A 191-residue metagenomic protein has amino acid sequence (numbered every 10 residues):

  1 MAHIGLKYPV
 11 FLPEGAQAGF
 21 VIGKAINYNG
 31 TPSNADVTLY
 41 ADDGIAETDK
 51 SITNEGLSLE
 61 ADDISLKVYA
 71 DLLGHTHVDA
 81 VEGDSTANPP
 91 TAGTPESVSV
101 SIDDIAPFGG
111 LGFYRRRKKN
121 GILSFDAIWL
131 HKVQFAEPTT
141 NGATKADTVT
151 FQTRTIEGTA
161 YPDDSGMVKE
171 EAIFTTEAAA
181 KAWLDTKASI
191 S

Functional and structural regions predicted by a protein language model:
M1-H75, Q134-T150: Solvent-exposed edge beta-strands and adjacent loop segments that serve as assembly or binding interfaces
I4-L6, P95, V100-I102, K169-F174 (+1 more regions): Hydrophobic transmembrane signal anchors and adjacent membrane-proximal interface regions, especially in viral
G19-I26, F125-K132, E170-F174: Short amphipathic beta-strand/extended segments with alternating polar/hydrophobic composition
N54-I128: Structured, beta-strand-rich domain cores that present glycine/charged loop surfaces used to bind extended ligands
V133-S191: Mixed-charge, glycine-accented linear interaction segment located at domain edges/termini
